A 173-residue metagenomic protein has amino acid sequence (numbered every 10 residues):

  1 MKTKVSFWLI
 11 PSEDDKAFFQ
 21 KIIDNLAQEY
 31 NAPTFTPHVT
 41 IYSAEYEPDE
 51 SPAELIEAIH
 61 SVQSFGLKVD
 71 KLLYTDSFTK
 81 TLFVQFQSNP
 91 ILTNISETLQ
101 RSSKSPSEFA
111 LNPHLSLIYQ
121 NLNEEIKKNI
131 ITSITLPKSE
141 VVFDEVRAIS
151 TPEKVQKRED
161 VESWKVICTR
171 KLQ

Functional and structural regions predicted by a protein language model:
M1-K68, S88-E145, V155-Q173: Basic, often amphipathic N-terminal segments
K71-T79, R147-Q156: Short proline/glycine- and acidic-rich turn/helix-capping motifs at secondary-structure junctions
T81-S88: Short histidine-centered catalytic/ligand-binding loop motif
